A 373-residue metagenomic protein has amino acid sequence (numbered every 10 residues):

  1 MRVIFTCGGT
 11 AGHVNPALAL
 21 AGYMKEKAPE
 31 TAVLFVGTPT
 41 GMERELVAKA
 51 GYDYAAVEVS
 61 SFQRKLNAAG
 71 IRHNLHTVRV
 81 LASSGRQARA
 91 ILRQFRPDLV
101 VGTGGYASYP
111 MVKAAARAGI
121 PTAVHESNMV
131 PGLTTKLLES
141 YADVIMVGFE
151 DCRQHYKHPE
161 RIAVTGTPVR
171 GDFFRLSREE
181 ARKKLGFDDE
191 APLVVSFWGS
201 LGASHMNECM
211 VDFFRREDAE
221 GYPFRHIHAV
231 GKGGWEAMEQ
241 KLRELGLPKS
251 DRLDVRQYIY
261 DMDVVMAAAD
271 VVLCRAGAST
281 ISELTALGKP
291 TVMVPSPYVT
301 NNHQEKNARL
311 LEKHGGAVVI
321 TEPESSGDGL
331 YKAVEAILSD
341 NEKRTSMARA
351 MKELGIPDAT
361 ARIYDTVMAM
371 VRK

Functional and structural regions predicted by a protein language model:
V3-T10, E30-S83, K232-G234, P323: Conserved nucleotide-sugar phosphate-binding/catalytic loop shared by glycosyltransferases and other
M42, D53, A116-E179: Active-site-proximal region of nucleotide-activated glycan assembly enzymes, centered on histidine/acidic-rich loops
L46, A50, R178-K183, F187-V272 (+3 more regions): Donor-nucleotide binding loops and adjacent catalytic segments primarily of GT-B fold Leloir glycosyltransferases
Q87-V100, A107-A123, K136, S140: Glycosyltransferases and closely related glycan-assembly transferases that use nucleotide-activated donors
P97-L99, D263, A267-I281, K289: Acidic donor-binding loop of glycosyltransferase active sites
A118, A267-A269, T285-P295: Conserved donor-binding/catalytic loop of nucleotide-activated donor transferases
K343-P357: A short, well-ordered alpha-helix in the C-terminal region of glycosyltransferases
I356-K373: C-terminal alpha-helical cap of glycosyltransferases
